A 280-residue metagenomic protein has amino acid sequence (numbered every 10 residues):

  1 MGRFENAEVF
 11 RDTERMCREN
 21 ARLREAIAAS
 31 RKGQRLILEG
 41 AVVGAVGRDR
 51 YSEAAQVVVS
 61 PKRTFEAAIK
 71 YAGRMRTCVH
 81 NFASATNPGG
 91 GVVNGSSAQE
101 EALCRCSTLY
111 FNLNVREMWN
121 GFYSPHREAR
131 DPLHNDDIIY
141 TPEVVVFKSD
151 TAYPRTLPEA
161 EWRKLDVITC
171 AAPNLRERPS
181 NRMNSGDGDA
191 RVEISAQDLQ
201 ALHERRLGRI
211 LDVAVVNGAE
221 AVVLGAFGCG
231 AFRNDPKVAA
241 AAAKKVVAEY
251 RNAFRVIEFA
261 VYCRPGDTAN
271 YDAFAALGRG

Functional and structural regions predicted by a protein language model:
M1-G280: Macrodomain-like recognition of ADP-ribose-binding/processing modules
